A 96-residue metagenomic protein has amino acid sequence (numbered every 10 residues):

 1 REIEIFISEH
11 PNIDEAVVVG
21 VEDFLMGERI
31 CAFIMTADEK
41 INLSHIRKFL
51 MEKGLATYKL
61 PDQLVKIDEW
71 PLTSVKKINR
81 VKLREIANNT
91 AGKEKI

Functional and structural regions predicted by a protein language model:
R1-K59, K82-E85: AMP-binding/adenylate-forming catalytic core of the ANL superfamily
V21-L25, L64-D68, K82, K93-E94: Residue-level signal for alpha-helical context at structural boundaries
E39, T73, T90: Phosphate/oxyanion-binding loops and surfaces in catalytic or ligand/nucleic-acid-binding neighborhoods
L55-K77: AMP-binding/adenylate-forming catalytic domain of the ANL superfamily
I78-N79, A87: Flexible, Lys/Arg-rich cytosolic regulatory linkers and terminal tails that connect or flank
A87-I96: Acidic/polar alpha-helix N-cap and adjacent early helical turns within long charge-rich amphipathic helices/linkers
